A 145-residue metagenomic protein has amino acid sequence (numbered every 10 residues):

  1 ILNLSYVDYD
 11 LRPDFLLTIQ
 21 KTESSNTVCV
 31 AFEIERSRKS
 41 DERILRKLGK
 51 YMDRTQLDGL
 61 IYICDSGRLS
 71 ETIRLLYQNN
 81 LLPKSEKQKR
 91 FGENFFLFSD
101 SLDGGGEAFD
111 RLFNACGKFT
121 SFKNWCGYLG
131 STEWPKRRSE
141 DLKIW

Functional and structural regions predicted by a protein language model:
I1-V30, R36-S40: Active-site metal-binding core of divalent-cation-utilizing nuclease and nuclease-like domains
T18-K21, K50, N79: A generic secondary-structure signal
V28-V30, E35-R36, S40-Y51, L60: Core beta-strand-centered patch of the WYL/Sm-like small regulatory domain
E42-R46, Q56-G59, I63-W145: Non-catalytic C-terminal interaction segments of nucleic acid-processing enzymes
